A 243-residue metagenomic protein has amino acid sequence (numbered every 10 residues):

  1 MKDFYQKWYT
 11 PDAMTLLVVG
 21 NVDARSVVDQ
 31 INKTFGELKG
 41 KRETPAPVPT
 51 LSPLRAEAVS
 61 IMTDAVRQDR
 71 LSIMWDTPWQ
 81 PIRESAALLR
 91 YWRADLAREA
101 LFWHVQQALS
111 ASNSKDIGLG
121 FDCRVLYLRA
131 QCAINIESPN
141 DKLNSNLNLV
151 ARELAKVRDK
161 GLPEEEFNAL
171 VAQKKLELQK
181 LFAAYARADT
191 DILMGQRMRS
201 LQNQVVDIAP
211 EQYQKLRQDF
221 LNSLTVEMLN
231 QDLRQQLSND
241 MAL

Functional and structural regions predicted by a protein language model:
M1-A13, E37-I82, Y91-N144, N148 (+2 more regions): Non-catalytic beta-strand/loop surface segments
M1-K33, M241-A242: Non-catalytic, conformational "gating/processing" segments within enzyme and secreted inhibitor domains
T34-R42, R152-L162: A common structural junction motif
E84-A86: Short pre-active-site segment immediately N-terminal to the catalytic Zn-binding motif
P210-K215: A sensor for short, sequence-defined functional sites
